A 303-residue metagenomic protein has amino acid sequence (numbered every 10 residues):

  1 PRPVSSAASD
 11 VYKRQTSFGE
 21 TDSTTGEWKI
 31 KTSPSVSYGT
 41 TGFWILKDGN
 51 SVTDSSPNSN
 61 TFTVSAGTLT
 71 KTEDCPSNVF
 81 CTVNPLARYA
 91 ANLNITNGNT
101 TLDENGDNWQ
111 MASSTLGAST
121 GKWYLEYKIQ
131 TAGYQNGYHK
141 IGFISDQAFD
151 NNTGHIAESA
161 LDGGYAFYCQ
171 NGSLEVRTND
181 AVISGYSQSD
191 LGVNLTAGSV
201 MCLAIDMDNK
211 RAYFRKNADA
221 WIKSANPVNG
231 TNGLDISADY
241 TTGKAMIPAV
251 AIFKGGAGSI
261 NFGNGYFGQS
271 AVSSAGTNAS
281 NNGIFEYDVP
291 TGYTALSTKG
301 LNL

Functional and structural regions predicted by a protein language model:
P1-A8, Y12: Single conserved hydrophobic/aromatic residue that forms the stacking wall/gate of nucleotide- or nucleobase-binding
S23-W28, T63-V64, Y138-S159, R215-K223: Short edge-strand/loop segments of extracellular domains
K47-T96, T101: Short, tryptophan-glycine- and acidic/Ser/Thr-enriched carbohydrate-recognition patches
N97-A118, I183-S189: Secreted extracellular polysaccharide-interacting domains
N105-C169: Secretory/extracellular carbohydrate-interaction modules and structurally similar beta-sandwich "look-alikes"
R177-V200: Short, aromatic/His-centered strand-loop micro-motif at the edge of beta-sheets
T196-R211: Localized edge beta-strand/strand-to-loop motifs within extracellular or lumenal beta-rich domains
K216-I247: Short, solvent-exposed beta-strand-to-loop segments that form ligand-recognition rims of beta-rich domains
